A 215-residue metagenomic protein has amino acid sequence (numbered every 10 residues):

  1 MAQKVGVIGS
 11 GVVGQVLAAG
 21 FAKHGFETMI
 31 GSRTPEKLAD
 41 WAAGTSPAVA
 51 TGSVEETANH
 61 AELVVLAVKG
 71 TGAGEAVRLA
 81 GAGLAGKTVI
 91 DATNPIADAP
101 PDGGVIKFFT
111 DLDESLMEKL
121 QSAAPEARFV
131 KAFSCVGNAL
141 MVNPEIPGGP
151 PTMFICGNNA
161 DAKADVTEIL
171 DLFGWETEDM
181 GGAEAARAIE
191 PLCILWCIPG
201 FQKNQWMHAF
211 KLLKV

Functional and structural regions predicted by a protein language model:
M1-D40, G44-P47: NAD(P)+-binding Rossmann beta1-loop-alpha1 motif at the extreme N-terminus of oxidoreductases
A2-K4, G86, P150: Phosphate-coordination loops involved in phosphoryl transfer and adenosine-cofactor binding
A39, R78, E118: Active-site phosphate/pyrophosphate- and oxyanion-stabilizing loops and adjacent acidic/basic residues in soluble
A42, S46-P101: Rossmann-like NAD(P)-binding element
T51, R128-S134, E178-M180: General beta-strand structural signal in soluble alpha/beta enzymes
T93-V130, C135-A139, N143-E145: Rossmann-fold NAD(P)-binding glycine/threonine-rich loop
L140, P151-V215: Active-site-lining helix/loop region of Rossmann-like oxidoreductase modules
